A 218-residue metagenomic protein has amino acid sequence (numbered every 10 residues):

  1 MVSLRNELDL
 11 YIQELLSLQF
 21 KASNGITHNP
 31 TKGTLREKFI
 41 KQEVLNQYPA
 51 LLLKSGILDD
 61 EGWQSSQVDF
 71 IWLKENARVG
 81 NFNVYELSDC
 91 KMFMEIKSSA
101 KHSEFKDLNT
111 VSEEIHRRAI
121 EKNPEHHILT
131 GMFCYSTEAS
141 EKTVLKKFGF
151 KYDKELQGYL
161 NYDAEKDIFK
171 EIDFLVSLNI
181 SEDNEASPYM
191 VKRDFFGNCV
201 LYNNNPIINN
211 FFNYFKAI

Functional and structural regions predicted by a protein language model:
M1-Q67, W72-I218: Intrinsically disordered, low-complexity Ser/Thr/Pro/Gly-rich regulatory segments
